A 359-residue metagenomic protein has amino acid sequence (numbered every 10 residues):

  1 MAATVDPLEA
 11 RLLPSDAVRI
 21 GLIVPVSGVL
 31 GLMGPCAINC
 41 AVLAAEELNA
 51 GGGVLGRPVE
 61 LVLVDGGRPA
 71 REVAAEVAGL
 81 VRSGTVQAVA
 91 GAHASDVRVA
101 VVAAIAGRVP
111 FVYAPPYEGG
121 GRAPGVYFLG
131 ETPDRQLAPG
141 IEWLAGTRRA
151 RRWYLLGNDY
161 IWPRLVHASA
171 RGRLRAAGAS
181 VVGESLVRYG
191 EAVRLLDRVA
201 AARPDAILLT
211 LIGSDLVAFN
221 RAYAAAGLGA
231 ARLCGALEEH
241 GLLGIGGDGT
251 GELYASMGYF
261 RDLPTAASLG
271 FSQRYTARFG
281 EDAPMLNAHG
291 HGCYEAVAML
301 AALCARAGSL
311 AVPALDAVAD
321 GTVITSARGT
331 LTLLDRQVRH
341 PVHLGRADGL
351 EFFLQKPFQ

Functional and structural regions predicted by a protein language model:
A2, C36-A37, G53-G119, V217: Beta-alpha junction/loop-to-helix N-cap segments that form part of ligand/metal-binding clefts
V5-A17, G21-V42, G66, A70 (+1 more regions): Extracytoplasmic "Venus flytrap"
G51-G67, A123-G125, L174-A192: Short beta-strand elements in bilobed, periplasmic/extracellular small-molecule ligand-binding domains
L63-A70, P115-P116, G130-L137, G157-V166 (+6 more regions): Hinge/beta->alpha junction and helix N-cap segments in small-molecule ligand-binding domains
L80-H93, V112-A114, Y154-L155, R203-F219 (+2 more regions): Periplasmic-binding protein-like
Q87-V181, A231-G235, H240-D248: Extracytoplasmic ligand/sensor domains, especially the bilobed periplasmic-binding protein
Y223-G292: Extracellular/periplasmic periplasmic-binding protein-like sensory domains
R278-G290, A301-F353: Segments of small-molecule ligand-sensing domains
